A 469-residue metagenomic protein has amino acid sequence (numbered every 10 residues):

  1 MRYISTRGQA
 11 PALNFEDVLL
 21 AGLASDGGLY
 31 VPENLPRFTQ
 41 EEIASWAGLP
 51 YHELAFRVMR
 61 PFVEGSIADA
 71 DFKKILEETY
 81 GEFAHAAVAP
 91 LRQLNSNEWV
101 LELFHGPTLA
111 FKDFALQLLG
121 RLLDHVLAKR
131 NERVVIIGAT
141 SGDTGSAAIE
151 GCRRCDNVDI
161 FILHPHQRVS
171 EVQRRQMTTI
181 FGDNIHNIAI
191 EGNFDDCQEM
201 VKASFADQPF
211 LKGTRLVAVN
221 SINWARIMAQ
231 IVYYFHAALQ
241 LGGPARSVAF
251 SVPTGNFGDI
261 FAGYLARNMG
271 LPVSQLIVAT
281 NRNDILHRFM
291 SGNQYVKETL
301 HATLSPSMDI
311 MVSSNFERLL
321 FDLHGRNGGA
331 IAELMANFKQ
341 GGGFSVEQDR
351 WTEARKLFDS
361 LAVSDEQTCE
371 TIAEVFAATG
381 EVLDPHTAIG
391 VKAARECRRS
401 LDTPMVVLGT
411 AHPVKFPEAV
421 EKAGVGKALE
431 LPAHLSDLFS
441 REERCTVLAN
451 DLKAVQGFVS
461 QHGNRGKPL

Functional and structural regions predicted by a protein language model:
M1-L469: PLP-dependent amino-acid enzyme catalytic core
